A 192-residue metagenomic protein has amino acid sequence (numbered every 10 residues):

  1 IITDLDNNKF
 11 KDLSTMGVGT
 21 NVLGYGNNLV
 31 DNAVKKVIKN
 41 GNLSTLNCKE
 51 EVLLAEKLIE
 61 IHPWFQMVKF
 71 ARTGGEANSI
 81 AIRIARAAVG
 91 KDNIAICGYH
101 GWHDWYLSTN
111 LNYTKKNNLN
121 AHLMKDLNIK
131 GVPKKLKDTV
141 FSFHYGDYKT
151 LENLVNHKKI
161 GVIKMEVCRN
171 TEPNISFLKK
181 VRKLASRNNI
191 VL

Functional and structural regions predicted by a protein language model:
I1, T20-G24, T139-S142: Short, well-ordered beta-strand elements within core beta-sheets of diverse protein domains
I1-K11: Active-site-flanking structural segment that lines cofactor/substrate pockets
K9-G90: Glycine-rich loop-to-alpha-helix module at the N-terminal edge of alpha/beta enzyme cores
D12-S14, G161-V167: Short beta-strands and strand-loop turn motifs
L53-G161, E172: PLP-dependent aspartate aminotransferase-fold enzymes
N93, N189-V191: Proline-centered loop/turn at the N-terminus of a beta-strand
D147-N153, M165-N189: Active-site core of PLP-dependent enzymes with the aminotransferase class I/II
